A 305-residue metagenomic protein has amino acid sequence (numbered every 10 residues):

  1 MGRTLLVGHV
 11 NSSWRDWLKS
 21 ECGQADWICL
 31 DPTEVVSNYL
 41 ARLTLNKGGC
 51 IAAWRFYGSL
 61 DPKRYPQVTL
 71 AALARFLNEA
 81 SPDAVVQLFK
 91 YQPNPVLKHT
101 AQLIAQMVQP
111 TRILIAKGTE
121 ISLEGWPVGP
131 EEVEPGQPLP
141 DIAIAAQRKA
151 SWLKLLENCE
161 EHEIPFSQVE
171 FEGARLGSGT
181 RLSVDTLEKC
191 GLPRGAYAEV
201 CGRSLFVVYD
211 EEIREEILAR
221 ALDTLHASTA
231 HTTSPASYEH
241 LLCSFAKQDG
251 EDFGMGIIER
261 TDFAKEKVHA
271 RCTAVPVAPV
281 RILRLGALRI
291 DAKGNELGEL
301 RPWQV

Functional and structural regions predicted by a protein language model:
M1-G23, L60-D61, H99, L103-V305: Preference for solvent-exposed, low-hydrophobicity sequence contexts
T4-V7, D26-Q87, Y91-Q92: Nucleotide-state-sensitive switch-loop elements of NTP-binding domains
S12, Q92-P93: Glycine-rich nucleotide phosphate-binding loop and flanking beta-alpha elements of Rossmann-like dinucleotide-binding
L73, N78, D83-Q87, P93-A105 (+1 more regions): C-terminal catalytic or substrate-handling cores of phosphate/nucleotide- and metal-cofactor-dependent proteins acting
